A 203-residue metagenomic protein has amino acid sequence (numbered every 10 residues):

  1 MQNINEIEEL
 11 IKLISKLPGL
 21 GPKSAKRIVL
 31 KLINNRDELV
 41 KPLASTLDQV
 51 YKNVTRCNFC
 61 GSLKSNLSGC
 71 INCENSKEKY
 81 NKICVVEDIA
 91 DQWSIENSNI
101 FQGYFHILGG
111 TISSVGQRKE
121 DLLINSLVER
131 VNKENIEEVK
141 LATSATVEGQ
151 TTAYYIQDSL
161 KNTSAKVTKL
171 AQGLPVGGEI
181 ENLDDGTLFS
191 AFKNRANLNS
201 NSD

Functional and structural regions predicted by a protein language model:
Q2-I7, K16, K26-C84, D88-Q92: Cys/His-rich Zn2+-binding cysteine-cluster or related metal-binding knuckle/ribbon modules and their
E8-K12, K26-L30, K41, S45 (+7 more regions): Solvent-exposed alpha-helical segments within well-ordered globular domains of core cellular machineries
L13, L17, N35, V50 (+10 more regions): Conserved, well-folded catalytic cores of nucleic-acid-processing and energy-transducing macromolecular machines
P18, D37, V50, L63 (+3 more regions): Conserved phosphate/pyrophosphate-binding and hydrolysis machinery centered on Walker-type P-loop NTPases, extending
S24, V128-D203: Long C-terminal interaction/binding lobes of large macromolecular proteins
A25, N75-T143: Extended interfacial segments that mediate partner engagement and assembly in macromolecular machines
L39, A44-L47, N58, I71-N72 (+7 more regions): Core recognition of P-loop NTPase motor domains used across DNA-transaction enzymes
